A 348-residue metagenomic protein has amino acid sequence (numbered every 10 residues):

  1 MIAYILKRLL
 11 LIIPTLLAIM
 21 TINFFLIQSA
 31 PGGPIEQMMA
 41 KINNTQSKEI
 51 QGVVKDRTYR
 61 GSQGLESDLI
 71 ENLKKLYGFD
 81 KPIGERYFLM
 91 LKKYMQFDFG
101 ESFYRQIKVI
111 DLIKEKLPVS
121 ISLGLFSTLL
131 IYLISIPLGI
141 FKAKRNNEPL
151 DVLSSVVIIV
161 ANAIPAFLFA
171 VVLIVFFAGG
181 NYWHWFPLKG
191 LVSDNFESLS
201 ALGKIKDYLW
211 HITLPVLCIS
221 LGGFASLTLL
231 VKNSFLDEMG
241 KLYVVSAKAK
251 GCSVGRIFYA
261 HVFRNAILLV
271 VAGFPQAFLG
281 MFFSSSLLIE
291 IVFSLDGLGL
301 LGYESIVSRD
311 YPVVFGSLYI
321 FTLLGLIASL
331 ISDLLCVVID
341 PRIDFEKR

Functional and structural regions predicted by a protein language model:
I2-A3, L117-P118, F126-S127, I131-L150 (+2 more regions): Alpha-helical transmembrane segments of integral membrane proteins, especially multi-pass inner/plasma-membrane
L6-I12, L16: N-terminal signal-anchor/signal peptide hydrophobic helix marking the start of the first transmembrane segment
I12, K116, S120, V156-I159 (+2 more regions): Residue-level signal for discrete positions within transmembrane alpha-helices of multi-pass small-molecule
L16-P82, N181-K204: Hydrophobic alpha-helical transmembrane segments of membrane transport/permease proteins and related membrane-embedded
L17-T21, Y87, L125-L129, V172-L173 (+2 more regions): Hydrophobic alpha-helical transmembrane segments of multi-pass integral membrane proteins
I19, N23-I27, G32, A170 (+5 more regions): Juxtamembrane/transmembrane-helix interface segments of polytopic membrane transporters
N23-S29, E71, V157-K189, C218-F224: Membrane-water interface segments at the C-terminal ends of transmembrane alpha-helices in multi-pass inner-membrane
L69, K74-I136: An internal, D/E-rich "acidic patch" concept
